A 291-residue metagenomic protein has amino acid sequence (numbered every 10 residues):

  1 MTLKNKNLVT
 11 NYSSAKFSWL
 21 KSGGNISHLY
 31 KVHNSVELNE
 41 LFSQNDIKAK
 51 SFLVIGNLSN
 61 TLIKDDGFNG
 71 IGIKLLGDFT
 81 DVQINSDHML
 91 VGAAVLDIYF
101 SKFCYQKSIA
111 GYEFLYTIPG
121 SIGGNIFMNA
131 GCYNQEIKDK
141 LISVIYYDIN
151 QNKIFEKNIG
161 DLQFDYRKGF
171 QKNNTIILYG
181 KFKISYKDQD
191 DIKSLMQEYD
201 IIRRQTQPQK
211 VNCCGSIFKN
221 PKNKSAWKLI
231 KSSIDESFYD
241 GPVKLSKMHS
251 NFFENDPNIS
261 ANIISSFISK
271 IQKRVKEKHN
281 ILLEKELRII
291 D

Functional and structural regions predicted by a protein language model:
M1-I122: Anion-binding (especially nucleotide phosphate/pyrophosphate-binding) glycine-rich loop and adjoining beta-alpha core
L8, L20, V82, Y112 (+5 more regions): Short clusters of hydrophobic/aromatic residues that line enzyme substrate/ligand-binding pockets
V9-T10, K16, T61, Y147-I149 (+3 more regions): Phosphate/pyrophosphate- and phosphate-bearing ligand-binding catalytic cores of soluble enzymes
G23-G24, Y30-H33, L62-T80, F127-I159 (+1 more regions): Structural signature of FAD isoalloxazine-binding scaffolds in flavoprotein oxidoreductases
K48, I55-N57, K140, V211-N212 (+1 more regions): Short, basic and Ser/Thr-rich N-terminal targeting/leader segments
V95-I98, M128-G131, G160-D165: Short acidic (Asp/Glu) patches
D97, S101, L115, P119 (+5 more regions): Hydrophobic, well-ordered secondary-structure segments
